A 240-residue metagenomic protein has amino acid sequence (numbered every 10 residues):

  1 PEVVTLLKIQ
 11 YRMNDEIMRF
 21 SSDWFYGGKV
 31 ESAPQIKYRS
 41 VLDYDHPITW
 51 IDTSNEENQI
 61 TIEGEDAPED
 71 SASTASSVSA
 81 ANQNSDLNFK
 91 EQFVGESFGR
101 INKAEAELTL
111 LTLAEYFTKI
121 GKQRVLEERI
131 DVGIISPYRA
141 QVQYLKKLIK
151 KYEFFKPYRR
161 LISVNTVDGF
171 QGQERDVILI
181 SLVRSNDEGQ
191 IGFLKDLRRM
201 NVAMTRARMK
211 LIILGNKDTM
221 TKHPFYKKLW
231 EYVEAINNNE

Functional and structural regions predicted by a protein language model:
P1-E2, S73, I149, G189-E240: Helicase C-terminal subdomain and adjacent C-terminal extension
P1-V4, I48, E174-V177, A207-K210: Short glycine-/polar-rich loops that comprise or flank the Walker A/P-loop and associated switch/sensor motifs
P1-Y38, P137-Y138, K217: Conserved coupling/interface region of RecA-like P-loop/ASCE motor cores
Y11-D15, R139-Q141, F170-Q171, R184-D187 (+2 more regions): Conserved nucleotide-binding/hydrolysis micro-motifs of P-loop NTPases
S32-D70, N82-K147: Conserved helicase/translocase motor-coupling segment
S73-S79: Intrinsically disordered, low-complexity serine/threonine-rich segments that act as phosphorylation-prone tracts
F155-L161, V167-I178, S185: Conserved motor-coupling elements within RecA-like helicase/translocase cores
Q173-R184, V202, K210-I213: A short beta-strand element within the Helicase C-terminal
